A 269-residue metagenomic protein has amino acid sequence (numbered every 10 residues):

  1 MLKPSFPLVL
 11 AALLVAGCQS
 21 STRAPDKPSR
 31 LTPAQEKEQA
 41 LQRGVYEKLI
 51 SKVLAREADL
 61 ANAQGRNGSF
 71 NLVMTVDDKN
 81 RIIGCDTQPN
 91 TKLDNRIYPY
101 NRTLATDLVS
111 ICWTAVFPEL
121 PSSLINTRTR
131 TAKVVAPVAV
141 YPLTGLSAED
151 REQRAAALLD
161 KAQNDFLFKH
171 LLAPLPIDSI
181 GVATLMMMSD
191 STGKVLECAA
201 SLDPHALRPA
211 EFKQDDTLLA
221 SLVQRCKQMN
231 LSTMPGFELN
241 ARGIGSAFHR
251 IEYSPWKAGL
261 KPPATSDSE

Functional and structural regions predicted by a protein language model:
M1-L8: Bacterial N-terminal signal peptides that target proteins for export
V15-G17: C-terminal motif of bacterial Sec signal peptides marking the signal peptidase cleavage site
Q19-E269: Charge-biased low-complexity segments
